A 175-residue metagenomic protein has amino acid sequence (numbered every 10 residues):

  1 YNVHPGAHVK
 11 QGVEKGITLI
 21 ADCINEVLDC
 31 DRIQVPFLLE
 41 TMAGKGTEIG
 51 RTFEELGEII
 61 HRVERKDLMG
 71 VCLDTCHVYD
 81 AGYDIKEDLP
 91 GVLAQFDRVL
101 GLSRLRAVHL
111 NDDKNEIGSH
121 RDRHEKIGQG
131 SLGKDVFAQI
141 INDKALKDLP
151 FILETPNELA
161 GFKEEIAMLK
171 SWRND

Functional and structural regions predicted by a protein language model:
Y1, F37, D74, V108 (+1 more regions): Conserved, mostly hydrophobic/aromatic
Y1-G70: Active-site acidic/histidine proton-transfer and metal-coordination neighborhood in alpha/beta enzyme cores
G6-H8, E40-G44, C76-A81, L110-N115 (+1 more regions): Active-site beta-loop-alpha junctions enriched in small/polar residues
E14, I49-G57, Y79-D148: Gly/Pro-rich active-site loop or hairpin
D29-Q34, V63-L68, V99-L102, K144-L146 (+1 more regions): Short helix-capping segments at alpha-helix termini
R65-G70, V78-D84: Long, compositionally biased, intrinsically disordered segments
G70-L73, P150-P156: Short acidic/histidine-rich active-site segments
A160-D175: C-terminal helical cap(s) of enzyme catalytic domains, especially alpha/beta-barrels
